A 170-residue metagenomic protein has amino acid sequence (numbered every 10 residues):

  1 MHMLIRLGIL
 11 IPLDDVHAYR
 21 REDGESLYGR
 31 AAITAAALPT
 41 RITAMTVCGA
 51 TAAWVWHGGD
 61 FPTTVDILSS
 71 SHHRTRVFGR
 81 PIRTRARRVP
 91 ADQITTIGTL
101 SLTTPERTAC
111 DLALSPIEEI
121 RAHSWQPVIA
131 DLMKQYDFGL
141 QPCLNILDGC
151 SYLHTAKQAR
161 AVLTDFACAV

Functional and structural regions predicted by a protein language model:
M1-D111, S115-L153, K157-Q158, T164-V170: Short gly/ser-rich loop at a beta-strand->alpha-helix junction or flexible surface loop bordering the NTP-binding
